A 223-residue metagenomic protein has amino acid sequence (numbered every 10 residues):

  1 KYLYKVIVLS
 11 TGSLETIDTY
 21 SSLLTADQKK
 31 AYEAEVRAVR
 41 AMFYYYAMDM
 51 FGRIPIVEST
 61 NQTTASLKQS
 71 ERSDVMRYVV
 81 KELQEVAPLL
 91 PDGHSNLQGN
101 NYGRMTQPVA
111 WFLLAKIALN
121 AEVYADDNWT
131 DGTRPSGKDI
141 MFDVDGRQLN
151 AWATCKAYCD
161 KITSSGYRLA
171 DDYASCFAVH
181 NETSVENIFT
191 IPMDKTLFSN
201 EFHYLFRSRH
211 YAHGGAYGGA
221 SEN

Functional and structural regions predicted by a protein language model:
K1, I54, Q84-E85, L89 (+1 more regions): An aromatic- and glycine-enriched ligand-binding surface/loop that stacks and positions planar moieties
K1-F51, T63-R77, K81-G99: Conserved, well-structured interaction surfaces
E58-Q62: Outer-membrane beta-barrel translocator domains and adjoining extracellular loop/strand segments of Gram-negative
